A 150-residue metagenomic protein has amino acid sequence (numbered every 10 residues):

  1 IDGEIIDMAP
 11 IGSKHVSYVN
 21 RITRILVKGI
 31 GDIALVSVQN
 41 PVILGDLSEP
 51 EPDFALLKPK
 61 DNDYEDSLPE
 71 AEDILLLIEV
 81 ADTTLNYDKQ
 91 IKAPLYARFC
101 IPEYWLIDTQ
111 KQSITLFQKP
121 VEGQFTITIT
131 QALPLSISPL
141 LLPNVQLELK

Functional and structural regions predicted by a protein language model:
I1-K150: Gly/Pro/Ser/Thr-rich low-complexity, intrinsically disordered segments predominantly at protein N-termini
